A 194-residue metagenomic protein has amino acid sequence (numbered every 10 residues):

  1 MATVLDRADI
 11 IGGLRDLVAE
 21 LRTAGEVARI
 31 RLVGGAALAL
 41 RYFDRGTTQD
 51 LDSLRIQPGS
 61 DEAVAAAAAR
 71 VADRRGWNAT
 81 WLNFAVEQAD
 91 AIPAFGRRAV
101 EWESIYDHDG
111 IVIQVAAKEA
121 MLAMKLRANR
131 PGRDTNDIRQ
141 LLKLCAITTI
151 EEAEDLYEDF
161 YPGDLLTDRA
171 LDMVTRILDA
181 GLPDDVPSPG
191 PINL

Functional and structural regions predicted by a protein language model:
M1-L194: Compositionally biased terminal segments of proteins
